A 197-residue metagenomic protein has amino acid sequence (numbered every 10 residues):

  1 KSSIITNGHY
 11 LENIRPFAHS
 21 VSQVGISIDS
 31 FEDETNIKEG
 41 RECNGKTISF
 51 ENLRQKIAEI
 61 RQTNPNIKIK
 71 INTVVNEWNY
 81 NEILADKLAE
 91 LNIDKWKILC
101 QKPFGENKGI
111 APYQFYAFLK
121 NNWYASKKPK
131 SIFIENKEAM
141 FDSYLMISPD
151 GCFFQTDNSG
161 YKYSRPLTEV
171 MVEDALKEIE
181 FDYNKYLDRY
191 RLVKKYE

Functional and structural regions predicted by a protein language model:
K1-I98: Radical SAM/AdoMet-radical enzyme domain recognition
I37, K95-F115, E138-F141, L145: Flexible glycine/acidic-rich beta-alpha junction loops that bind and position SAM and/or redox cofactors in anaerobic
I48, Q55, I110-A117, S148: Generic recognition of short, well-ordered alpha-helical interface segments
I69, F104-F133: Short acidic, glycine/proline-enriched helix-loop-strand junctions
I83-L91, I98-Q101, P112-F118, N122-W123: Anionic-ligand binding region
P103-F104, S126-E197: Accessory C-terminal segments flanking Radical SAM cores
